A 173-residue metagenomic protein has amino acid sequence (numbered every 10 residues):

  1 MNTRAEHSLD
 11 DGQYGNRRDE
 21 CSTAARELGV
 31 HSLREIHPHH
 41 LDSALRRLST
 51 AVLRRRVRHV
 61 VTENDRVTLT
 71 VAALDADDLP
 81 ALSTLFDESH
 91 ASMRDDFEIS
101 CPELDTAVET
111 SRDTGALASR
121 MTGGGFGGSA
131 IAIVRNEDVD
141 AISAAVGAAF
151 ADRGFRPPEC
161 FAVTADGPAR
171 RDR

Functional and structural regions predicted by a protein language model:
N2-A118, I133-R173: C-terminal nucleotide
G127-I133: Short beta-strand->loop micro-motif that forms the acidic, two-metal-ion catalytic signature in nucleotide-processing
